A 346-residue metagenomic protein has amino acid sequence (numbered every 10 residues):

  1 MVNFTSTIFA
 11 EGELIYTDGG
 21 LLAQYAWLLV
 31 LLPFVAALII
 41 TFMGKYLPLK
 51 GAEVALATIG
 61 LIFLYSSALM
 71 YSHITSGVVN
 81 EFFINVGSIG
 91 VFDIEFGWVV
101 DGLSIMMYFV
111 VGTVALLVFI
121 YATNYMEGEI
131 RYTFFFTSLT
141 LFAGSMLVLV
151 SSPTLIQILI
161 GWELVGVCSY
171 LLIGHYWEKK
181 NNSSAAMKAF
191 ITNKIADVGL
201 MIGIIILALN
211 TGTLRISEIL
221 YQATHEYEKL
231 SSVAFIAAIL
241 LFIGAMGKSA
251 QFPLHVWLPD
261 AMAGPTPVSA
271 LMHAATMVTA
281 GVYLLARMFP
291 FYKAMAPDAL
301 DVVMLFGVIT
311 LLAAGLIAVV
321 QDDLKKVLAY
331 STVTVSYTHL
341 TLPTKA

Functional and structural regions predicted by a protein language model:
V2-W27, F42-T137, N210-K229, R287-F289 (+1 more regions): Transmembrane helix-loop-helix hairpins at membrane boundaries of multipass inner-membrane proteins
L29-V30, S249: Hydrophobic alpha-helical transmembrane segments of integral membrane proteins, especially lipid-exposed positions
V30-F42: N-terminal signal-anchor/start-transfer transmembrane helix
L117-I158, V167-L340: Hydrophobic transmembrane alpha-helices and their helix-loop junctions in integral membrane proteins
E163: Short phosphate-coordinating micro-motif centered on Lys-Gly-acidic
T341-A346: A short, hydrophobic C-terminal helix/tail in secreted or cell-surface proteins
